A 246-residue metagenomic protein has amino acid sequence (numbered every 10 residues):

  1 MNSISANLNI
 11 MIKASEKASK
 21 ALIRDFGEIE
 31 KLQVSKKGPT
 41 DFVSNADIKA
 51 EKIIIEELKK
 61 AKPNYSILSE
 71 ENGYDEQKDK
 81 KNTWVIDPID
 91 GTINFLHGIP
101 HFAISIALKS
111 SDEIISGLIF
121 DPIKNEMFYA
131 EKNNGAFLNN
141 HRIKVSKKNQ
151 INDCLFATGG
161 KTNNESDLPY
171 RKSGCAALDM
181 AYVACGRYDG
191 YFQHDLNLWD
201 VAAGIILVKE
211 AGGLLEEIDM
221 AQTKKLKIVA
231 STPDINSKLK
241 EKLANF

Functional and structural regions predicted by a protein language model:
M1-I89, A244: N-terminal subdomain of lithium-sensitive/metallo-dependent phosphomonoesterases centered on the IMPase/IPPase/PAP
S15-A18, A136, G204, A211-G213: Small-residue (primarily alanine) positions within well-ordered alpha-helices, especially packing/interaction faces
A18, L22, D47, L58 (+7 more regions): Residue-level signal for inorganic ion chemistry
E28, G73-Y74, A136, T162-N163 (+1 more regions): Active-site/binding-pocket entry motifs
I48, E71, P88-G91, P122 (+3 more regions): Generic detector of well-ordered alpha-helical packing
K78-F137: DPxDG-like acidic metal-binding loop motif
L138-R142: A structural micro-motif at secondary-structure boundaries
K144-F246: An extended, acidic
